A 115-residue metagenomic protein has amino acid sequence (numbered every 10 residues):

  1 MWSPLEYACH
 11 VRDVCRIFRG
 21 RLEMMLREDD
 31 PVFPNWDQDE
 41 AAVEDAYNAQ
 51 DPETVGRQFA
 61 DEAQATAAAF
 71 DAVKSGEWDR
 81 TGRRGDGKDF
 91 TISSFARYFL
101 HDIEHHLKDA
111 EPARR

Functional and structural regions predicted by a protein language model:
M1-A42, Q64-A67, T81-R115: Short, contiguous alpha-helical
A42-D79, F99: Acidic/histidine-rich alpha-helical segments that form the ligand environment of transition-metal centers
